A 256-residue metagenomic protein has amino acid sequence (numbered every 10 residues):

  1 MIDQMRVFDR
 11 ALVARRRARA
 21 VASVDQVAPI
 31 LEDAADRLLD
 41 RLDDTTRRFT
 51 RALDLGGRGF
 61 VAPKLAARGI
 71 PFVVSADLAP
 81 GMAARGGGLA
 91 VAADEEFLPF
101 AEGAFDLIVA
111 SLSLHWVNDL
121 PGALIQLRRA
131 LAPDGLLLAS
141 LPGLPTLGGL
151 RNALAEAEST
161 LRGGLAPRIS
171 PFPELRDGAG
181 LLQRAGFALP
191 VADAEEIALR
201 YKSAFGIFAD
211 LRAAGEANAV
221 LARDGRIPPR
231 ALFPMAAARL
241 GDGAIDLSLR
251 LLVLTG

Functional and structural regions predicted by a protein language model:
M1-R47: Class I SAM-dependent methyltransferase Rossmann-like catalytic core, especially the SAM/SAH-binding loop
S23, V27, A188-G256: Conserved Class I S-adenosyl-L-methionine
D40-A101, L107, P121-I125: Class I SAM-dependent methyltransferase SAM/SAH-binding core
R47, N118, A132: Short conserved AdoMet
T50, A104, L131-G135: Surface-exposed loop/turn positions
L112-W116: Short catalytic micro-motifs in class I SAM-dependent methyltransferases
P121-L136: A short glycine-rich, Lys/Arg-flanked "PGG" loop and its adjoining helix->strand segment in the class I
L138-K202, A217-R223: Conserved catalytic/acceptor-binding region of the Class I
